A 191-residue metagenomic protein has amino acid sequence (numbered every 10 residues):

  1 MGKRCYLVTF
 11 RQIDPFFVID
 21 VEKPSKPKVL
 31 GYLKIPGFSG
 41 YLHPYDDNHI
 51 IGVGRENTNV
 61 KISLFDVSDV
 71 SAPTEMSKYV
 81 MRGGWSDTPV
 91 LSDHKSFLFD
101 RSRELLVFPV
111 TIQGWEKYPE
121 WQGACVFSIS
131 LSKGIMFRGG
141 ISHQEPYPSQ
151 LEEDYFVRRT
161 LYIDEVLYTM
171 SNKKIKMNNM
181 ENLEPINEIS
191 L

Functional and structural regions predicted by a protein language model:
M1-L191: Feature marking well-ordered beta-strand scaffolds used for ligand recognition
